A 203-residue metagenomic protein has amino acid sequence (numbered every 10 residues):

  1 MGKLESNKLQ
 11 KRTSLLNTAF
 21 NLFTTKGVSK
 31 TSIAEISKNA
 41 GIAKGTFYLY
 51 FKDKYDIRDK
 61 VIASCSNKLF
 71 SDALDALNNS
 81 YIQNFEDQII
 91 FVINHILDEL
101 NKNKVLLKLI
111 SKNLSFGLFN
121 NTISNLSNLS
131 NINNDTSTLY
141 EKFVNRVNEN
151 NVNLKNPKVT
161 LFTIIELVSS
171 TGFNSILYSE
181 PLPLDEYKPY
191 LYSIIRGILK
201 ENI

Functional and structural regions predicted by a protein language model:
M1-K26, K30-N39, D56: Basic, helix-initiating cap at the start of DNA-binding domains
L15, D53-V61, L69: Short amphipathic alpha-helical segment with a characteristic S/N-K-E followed by hydrophobic residues
T18-L22, E99, L167: Short amphipathic alpha-helical elements of helix-turn-helix/winged-helix folds
A40-F51: Short hydrophobic/aromatic patch on the recognition helix
K60, L74-K102, I164: Hydrophobic alpha-helical connector segments
D87, F119-N151, K158-F162, P189: Amphipathic alpha-helical packing segments from all-alpha helical-bundle domains
H95-N125, F173-Y178: Amphipathic alpha-helical segments used for helix-helix packing
K108, V147-I194, N202: Hydrophobic/aromatic-rich alpha-helical bundle segments in the mid-to-C-terminal region
